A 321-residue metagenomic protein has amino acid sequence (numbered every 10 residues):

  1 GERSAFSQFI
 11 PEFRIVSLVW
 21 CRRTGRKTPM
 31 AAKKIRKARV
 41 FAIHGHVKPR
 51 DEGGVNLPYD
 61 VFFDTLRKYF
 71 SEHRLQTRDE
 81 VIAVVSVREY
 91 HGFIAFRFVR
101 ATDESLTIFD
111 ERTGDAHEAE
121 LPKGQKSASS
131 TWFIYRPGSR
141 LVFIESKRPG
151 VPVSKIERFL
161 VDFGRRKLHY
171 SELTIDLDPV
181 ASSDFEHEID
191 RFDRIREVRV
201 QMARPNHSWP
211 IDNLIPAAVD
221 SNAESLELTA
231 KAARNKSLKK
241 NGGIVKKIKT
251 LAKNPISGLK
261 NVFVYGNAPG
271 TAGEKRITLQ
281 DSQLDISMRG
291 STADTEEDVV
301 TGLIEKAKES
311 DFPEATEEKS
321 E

Functional and structural regions predicted by a protein language model:
P11-V16: Residues marking helix boundaries in flexible regions
M30-T113, H117-L121, A128, P149-E321: Terminal interaction module
Q125, W132: A surface-exposed, charged beta-strand/loop segment in the N-terminal or early-internal portion of soluble proteins
F133-F143: Glycine-rich, often proline-containing surface loops adjacent to acidic residues and nearby aromatics that form
V142-G150: Short, charged/polar micro-motifs that form catalytic or ligand-binding hotspots
